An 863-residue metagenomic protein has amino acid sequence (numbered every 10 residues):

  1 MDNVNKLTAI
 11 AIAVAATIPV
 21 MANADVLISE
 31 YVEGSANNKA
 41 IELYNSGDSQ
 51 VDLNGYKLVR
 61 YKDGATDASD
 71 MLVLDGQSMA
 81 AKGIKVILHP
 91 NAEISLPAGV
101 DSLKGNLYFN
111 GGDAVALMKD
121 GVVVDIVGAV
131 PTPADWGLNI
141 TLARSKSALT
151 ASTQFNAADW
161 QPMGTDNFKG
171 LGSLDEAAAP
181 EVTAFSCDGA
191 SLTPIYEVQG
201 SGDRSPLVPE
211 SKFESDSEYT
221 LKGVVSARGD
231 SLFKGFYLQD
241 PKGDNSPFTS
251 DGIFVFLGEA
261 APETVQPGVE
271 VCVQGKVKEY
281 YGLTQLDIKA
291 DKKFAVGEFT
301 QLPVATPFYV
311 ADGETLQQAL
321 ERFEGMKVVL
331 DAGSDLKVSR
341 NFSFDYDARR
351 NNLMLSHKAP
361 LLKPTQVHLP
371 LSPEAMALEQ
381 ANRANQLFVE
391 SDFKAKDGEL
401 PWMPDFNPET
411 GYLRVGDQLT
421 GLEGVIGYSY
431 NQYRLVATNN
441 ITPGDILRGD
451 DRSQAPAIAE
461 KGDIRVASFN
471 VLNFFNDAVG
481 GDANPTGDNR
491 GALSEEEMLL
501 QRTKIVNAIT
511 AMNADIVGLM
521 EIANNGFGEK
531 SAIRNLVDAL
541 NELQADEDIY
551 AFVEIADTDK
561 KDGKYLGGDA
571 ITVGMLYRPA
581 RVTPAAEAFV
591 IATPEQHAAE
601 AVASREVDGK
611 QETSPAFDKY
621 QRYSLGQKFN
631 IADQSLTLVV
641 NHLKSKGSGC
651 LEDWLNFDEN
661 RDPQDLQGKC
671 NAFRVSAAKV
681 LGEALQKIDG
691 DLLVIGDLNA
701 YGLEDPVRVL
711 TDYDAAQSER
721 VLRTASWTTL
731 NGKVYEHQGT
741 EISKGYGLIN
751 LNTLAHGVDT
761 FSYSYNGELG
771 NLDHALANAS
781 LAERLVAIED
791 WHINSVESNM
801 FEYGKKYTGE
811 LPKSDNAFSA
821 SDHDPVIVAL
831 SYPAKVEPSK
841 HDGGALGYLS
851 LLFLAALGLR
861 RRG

Functional and structural regions predicted by a protein language model:
M1-A9, A845, G863: Bacterial N-terminal signal peptides that target proteins for export
A11-P19, A855-A856: Bacterial N-terminal signal peptides
I12, A22-Q199, D291-G297, A348 (+2 more regions): Intrinsically disordered, low-complexity linkers and terminal tails enriched in Ser/Thr/Pro/Gly with interspersed basic
A24, L776, A834-L849: Short, threonine-centered small-residue motifs that mark membrane-proximal processing/anchoring sites and TM-junction
L27, A40-Y44, D52, V59 (+12 more regions): Residues within well-ordered beta-strands of beta-sheet-rich folds
Q77-A80, H89-E93, G112, A129-G137 (+10 more regions): Divalent cation-coordinating acidic motifs and surrounding scaffolds that mediate Ca2+/Mg2+/Mn2+/Zn2+-dependent binding
V130-D135, K169, L174-D488, L499-V506 (+6 more regions): Extended non-catalytic accessory segments flanking core domains
L846-G863: A cross-kingdom C-terminal cell-surface attachment/processing module
